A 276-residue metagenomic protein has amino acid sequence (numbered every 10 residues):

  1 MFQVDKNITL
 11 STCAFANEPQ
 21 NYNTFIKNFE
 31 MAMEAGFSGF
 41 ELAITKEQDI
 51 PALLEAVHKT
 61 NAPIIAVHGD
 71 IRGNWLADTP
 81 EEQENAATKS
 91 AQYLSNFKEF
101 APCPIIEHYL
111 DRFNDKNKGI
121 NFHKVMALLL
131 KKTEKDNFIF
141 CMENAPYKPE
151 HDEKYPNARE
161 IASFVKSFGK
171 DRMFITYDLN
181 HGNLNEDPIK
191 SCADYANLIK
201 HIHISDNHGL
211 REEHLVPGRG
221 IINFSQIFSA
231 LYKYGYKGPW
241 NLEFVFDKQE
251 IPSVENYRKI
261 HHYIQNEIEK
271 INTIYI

Functional and structural regions predicted by a protein language model:
M1-G36, N96, F100-C103, V125 (+1 more regions): Histidine-acidic metal/acid-base catalytic patches
D5, N23, S38, A43-I120 (+1 more regions): Structural motif corresponding to the early beta-alpha repeats
I8-L10, I64-V67, F140, L242: Hydrophobic beta-strand residues in large extracellular and virion-surface proteins
A14-A16, I44-K46, D70-G73, L110-R112 (+4 more regions): Active-site-proximal loop/turn and secondary-structure-junction residues that shape catalytic pockets, frequently
F37, A62, F138, Y236: Short phosphate-binding/catalytic loops that engage adenosine nucleotides
I50, D115, E150, E212 (+1 more regions): Glycine/Thr-rich phosphate-binding loops of Rossmann-like dinucleotide-binding domains
A56-R72, V125-T133, A162-F168, F224-I227: Alpha-helix-loop-beta-strand connector modules within alpha/beta enzyme cores
L76, P80-Y177, L184: Active-site acidic/histidine proton-transfer and metal-coordination neighborhood in alpha/beta enzyme cores
